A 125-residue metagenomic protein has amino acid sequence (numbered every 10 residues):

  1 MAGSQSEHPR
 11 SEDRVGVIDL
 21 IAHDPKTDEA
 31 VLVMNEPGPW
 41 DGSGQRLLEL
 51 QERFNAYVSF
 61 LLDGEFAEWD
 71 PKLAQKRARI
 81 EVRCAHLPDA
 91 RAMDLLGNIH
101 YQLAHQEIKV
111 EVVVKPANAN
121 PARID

Functional and structural regions predicted by a protein language model:
M1-A2: N-terminal targeting leader peptides, primarily classical Sec-type signal peptides for secretion
Q5-A22, T27, G97-Y101, V112 (+1 more regions): N-terminal intrinsically disordered, cationic/polar leader segments that include organellar targeting peptides
P25-T27, L73-Q75, L103-H105: A generic structural signal for short, non-catalytic loop/turn and secondary-structure boundary residues
D28, P39, R46, V112 (+1 more regions): Acidic/negatively charged segments and metal-coordination signatures
A30-G38, K72-H86: Short glycine-rich, basic-tinged beta-strand/loop micro-motifs
D41-L48, A90-M93: Ordered, soluble secondary-structure elements with a strong preference for glycine-centered loop motifs and nearby
G44-A67: Acidic, aromatic-enriched beta-alpha/helix-loop junctions
R79-D125: Helix-rich interaction surfaces within compact, conserved domain-sized segments that mediate assembly or partner
